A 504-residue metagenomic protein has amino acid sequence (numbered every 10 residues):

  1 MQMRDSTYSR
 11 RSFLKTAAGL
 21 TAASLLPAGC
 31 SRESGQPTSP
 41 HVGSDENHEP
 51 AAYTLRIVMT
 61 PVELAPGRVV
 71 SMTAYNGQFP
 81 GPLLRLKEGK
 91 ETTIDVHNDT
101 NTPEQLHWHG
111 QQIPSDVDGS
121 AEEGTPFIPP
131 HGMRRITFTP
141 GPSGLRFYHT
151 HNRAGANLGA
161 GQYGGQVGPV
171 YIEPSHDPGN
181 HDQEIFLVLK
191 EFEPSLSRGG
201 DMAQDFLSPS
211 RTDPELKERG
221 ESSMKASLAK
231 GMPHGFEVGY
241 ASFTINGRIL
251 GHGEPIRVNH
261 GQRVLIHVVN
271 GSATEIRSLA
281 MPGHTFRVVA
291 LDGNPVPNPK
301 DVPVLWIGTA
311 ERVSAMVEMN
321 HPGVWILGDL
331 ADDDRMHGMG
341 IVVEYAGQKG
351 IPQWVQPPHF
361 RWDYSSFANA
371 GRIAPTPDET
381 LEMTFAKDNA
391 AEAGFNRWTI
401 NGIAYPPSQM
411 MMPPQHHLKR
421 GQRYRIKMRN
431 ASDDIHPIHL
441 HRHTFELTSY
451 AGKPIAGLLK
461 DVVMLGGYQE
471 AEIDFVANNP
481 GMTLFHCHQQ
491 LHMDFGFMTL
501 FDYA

Functional and structural regions predicted by a protein language model:
Q2-S6, S12-R32: N-terminal export signals
T16, S31-T54, N157, Q162-E215 (+3 more regions): Extended terminal and domain-junction accessory segments
R32-Y148, N152, A156, Q162 (+3 more regions): Extracytoplasmic/lumenal soluble domains of exported proteins with redox or metal-associated functions
R68-R85, T244-I256, F395-K419: N-terminal edge beta-strand
V96-T100, N270, M428-S432: Asparagine-centered strand-capping/turn motif at beta-strand->loop junctions
D116-P130, T139, M224-D363, S449-D461: Histidine- and aromatic-rich segments of cupredoxin/plastocyanin-like copper-binding domains
F186-Q262, V269, N396-I403: Acidic-aromatic/histidine active-site loop/patch
P282-P295, G402-I403, A431-L458, Q490-D494 (+1 more regions): Active/binding-pocket-proximal capping segment
